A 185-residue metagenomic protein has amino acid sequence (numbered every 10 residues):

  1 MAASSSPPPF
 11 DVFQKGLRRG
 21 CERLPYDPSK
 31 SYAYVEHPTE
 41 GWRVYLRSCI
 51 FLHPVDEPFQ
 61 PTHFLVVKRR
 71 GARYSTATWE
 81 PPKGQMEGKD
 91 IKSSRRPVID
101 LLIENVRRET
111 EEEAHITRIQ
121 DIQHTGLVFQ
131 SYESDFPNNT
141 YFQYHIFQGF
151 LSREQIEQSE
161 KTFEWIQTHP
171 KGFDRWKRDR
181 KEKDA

Functional and structural regions predicted by a protein language model:
A2-P58, A72: Acidic, metal-coordinating catalytic segment for phosphate/diphosphate chemistry, firing primarily on the Nudix
E36, W176-A185: Intrinsically disordered, low-complexity acidic Ser/Thr-rich regulatory segments
H37, V55, L65, Y132-S134: Short beta-turn/strand-loop junction motif enriched in small, turn-promoting residues
R43-C49, Y144-I146, A185: Extracellular structured ligand-interaction cores
L52-P54, K68, I146-F150: Short, well-ordered beta-strand micro-motif
D56, R73, E87, F150-Q155: Short loop/turn segments at secondary-structure transitions that flank enzyme active sites
F59-E112: Conserved Nudix-box catalytic region and its N-terminal flanking loop in Nudix hydrolases and closely related
R95-V98, L102-I103, H115-R180: Active-site segment of metal-dependent pyrophosphate-handling enzymes, primarily the Nudix hydrolase catalytic core
